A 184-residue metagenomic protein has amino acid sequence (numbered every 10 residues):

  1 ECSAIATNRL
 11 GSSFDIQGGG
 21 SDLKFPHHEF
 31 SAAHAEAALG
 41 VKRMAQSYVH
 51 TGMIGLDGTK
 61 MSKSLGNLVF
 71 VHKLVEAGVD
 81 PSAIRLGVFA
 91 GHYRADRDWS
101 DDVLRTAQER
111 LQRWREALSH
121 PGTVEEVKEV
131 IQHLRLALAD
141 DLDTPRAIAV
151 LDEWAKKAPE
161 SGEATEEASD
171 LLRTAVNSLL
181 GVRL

Functional and structural regions predicted by a protein language model:
E1-G122: Alpha-helical recognition segments enriched in aromatics with Gly/Pro capping that present substrate-recognition
A38, K42, P81, G91-L184: Feature 926 captures the class I aminoacyl-tRNA synthetase adenylation module centered on the KMSKS loop
